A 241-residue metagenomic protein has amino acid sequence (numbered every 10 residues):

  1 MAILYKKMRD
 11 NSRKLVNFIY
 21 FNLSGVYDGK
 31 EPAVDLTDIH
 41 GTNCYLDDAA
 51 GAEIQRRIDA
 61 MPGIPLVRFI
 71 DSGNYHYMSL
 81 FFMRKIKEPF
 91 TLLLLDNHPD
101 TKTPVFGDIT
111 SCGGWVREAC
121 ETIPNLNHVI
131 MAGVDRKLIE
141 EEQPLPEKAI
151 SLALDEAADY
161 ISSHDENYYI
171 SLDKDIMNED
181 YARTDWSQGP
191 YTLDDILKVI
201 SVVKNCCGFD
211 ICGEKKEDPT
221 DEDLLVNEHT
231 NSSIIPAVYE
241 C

Functional and structural regions predicted by a protein language model:
A2-I70, N74-L92, G114, P124 (+1 more regions): Catalytic cores of soluble, metal-dependent hydrolases
L92-P104, W115: Long, hydrophobic, well-ordered secondary-structure blocks that form the structural core and pocket-lining surfaces
G107-T110: Glycine- and acidic-residue-enriched helix-capping/strand-helix junction motifs
